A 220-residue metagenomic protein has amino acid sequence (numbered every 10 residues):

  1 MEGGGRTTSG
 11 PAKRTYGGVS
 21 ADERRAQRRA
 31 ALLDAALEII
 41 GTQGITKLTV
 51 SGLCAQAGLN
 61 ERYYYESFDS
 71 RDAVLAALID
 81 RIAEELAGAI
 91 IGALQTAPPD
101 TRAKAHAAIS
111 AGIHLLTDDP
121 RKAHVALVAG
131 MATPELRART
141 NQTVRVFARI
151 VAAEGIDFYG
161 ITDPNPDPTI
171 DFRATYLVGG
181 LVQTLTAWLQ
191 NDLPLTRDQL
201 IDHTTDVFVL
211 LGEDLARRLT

Functional and structural regions predicted by a protein language model:
M1-K13, R149, A153-D157, T184-T220: C-terminal peripheral helix-coil segments that are non-catalytic and often amphipathic
R25-A36, L53, L78-L86, I90: Generic hydrophobic, amphipathic alpha-helix propensity
R28, R71, L78, I82 (+7 more regions): Hydrophobic/aromatic residues within well-ordered alpha-helical segments
A35-I39, L115: Short amphipathic alpha-helical elements of helix-turn-helix/winged-helix folds
I39-A73, A77: Helix-turn-helix
I91-R121: Hydrophobic alpha-helical connector segments
P134-I161, P168-Q183, D206-V209, E213: Amphipathic alpha-helical packing segments from all-alpha helical-bundle domains
